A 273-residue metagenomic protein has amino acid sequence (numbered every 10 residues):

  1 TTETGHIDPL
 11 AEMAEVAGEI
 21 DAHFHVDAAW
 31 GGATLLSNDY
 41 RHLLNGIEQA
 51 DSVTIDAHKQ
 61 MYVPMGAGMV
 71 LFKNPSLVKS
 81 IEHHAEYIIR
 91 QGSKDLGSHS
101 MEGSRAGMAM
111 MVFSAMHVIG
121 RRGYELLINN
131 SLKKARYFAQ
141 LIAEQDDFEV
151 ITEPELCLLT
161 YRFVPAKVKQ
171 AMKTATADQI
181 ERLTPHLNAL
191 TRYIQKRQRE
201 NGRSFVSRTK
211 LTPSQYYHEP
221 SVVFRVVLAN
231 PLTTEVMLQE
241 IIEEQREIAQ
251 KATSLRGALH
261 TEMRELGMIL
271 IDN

Functional and structural regions predicted by a protein language model:
T1-H25: Active-site phosphate-binding strand-loop segment of PLP-dependent enzymes
T1-T2, W30-L35, K59: Active-site-proximal loop/turn and secondary-structure-junction residues that shape catalytic pockets, frequently
H6-P9, T34-Y40, P64-A67: Short acidic, glycine/serine/threonine-rich loops at helix termini
I20, H25, N45-D146, T152 (+1 more regions): Active-site C-terminal subdomain of aminotransferase-like
E149-P154, R208, L270: Short beta-strand
C157-Q170, I180-L187, N201-L238: Conserved PLP-binding active-site segment of the aspartate aminotransferase-like
A171, A175, Q215-N273: PLP-dependent enzyme catalytic core of the Aspartate aminotransferase-like
T174-I180, T184-Q198, L238-R246: Short amphipathic alpha-helices in soluble, non-transmembrane regions that often serve as interface/regulatory elements
